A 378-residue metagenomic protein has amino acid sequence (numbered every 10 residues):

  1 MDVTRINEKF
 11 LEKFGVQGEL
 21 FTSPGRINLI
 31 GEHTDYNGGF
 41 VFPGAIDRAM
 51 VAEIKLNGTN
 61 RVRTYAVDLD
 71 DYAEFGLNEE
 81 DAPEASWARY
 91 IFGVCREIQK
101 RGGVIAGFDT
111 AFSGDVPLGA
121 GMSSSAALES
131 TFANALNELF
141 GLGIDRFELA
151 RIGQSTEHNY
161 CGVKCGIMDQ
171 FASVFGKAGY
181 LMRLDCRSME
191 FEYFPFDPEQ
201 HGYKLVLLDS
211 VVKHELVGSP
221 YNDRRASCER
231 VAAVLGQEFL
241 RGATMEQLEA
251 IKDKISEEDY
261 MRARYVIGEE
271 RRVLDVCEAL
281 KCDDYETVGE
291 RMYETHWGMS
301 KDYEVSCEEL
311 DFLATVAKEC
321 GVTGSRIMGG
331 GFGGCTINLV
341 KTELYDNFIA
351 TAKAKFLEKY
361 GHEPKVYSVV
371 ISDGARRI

Functional and structural regions predicted by a protein language model:
M1-F21, I27-G31, Y36-F40, E74-N78 (+4 more regions): Gly/Ser-rich oxyanion-binding loop with an adjacent helix/lid that shapes the negatively charged ligand pocket
M1-R26, V51-E84, Y180-G324, L339-I378: C-terminal nucleotide
G38-A45, R224-R225: Short Gly/aromatic-enriched secondary-structure transition segments
P43-A45, E53-L56, G102: Short, charge-rich binding segments
I46, C95, E229-A232: Short, amphipathic alpha-helical segments that act as regulatory/interfacial helices in nucleotide-processing proteins
A126-A127, C335-L339: FabD-like malonyl-/acyl-CoA
